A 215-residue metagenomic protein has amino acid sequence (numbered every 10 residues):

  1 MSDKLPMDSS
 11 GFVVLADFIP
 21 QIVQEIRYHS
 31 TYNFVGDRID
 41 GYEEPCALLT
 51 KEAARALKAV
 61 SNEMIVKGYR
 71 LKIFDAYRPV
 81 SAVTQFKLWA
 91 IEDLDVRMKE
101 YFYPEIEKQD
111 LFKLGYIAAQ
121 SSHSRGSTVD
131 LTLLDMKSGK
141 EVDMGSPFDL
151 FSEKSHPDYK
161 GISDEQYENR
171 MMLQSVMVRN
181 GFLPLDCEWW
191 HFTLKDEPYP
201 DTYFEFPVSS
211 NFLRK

Functional and structural regions predicted by a protein language model:
M1-A76, V83-D186, E197-K215: Extracytoplasmic cell-surface/polysaccharide-interacting catalytic and binding patches
F192: Conserved metal-phosphate-binding beta-hairpin within the catalytic cores of diverse ATP-dependent phosphoryl-transfer
